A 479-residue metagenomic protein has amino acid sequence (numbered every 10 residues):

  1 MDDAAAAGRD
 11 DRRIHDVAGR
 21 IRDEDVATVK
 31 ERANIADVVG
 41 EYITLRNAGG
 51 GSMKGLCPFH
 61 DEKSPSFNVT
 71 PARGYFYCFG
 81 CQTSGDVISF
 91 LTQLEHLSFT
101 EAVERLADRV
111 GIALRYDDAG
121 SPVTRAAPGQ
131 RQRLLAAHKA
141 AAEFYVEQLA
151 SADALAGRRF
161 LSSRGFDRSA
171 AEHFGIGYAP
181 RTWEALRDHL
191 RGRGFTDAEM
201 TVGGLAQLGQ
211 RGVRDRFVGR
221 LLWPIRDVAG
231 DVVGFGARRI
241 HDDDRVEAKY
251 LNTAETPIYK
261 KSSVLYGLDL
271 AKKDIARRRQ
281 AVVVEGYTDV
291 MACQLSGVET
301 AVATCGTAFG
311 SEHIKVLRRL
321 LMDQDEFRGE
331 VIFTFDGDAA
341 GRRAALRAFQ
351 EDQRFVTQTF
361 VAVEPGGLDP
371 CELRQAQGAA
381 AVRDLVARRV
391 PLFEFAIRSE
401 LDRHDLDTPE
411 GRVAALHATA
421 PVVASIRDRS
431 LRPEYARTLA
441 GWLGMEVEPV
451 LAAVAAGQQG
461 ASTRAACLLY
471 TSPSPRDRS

Functional and structural regions predicted by a protein language model:
M1, R9, D23, G209-G212 (+6 more regions): A charged alpha-helical hairpin associated with nucleic-acid processing machineries
M1-R125, R181-E184, Q377, R398 (+1 more regions): N-terminal structured subdomain of primase-like DNA metabolism proteins
D2, R9-D11, H15-V17, I21 (+6 more regions): Phosphate-handling DNA/RNA-contact segment within nucleic-acid enzymes
V29-R32, T124-L135, S151-L155, I176-P180 (+5 more regions): Conserved phosphate/pyrophosphate-binding and hydrolysis machinery centered on Walker-type P-loop NTPases, extending
V38, D86-F90, A140-F144, A156-F160 (+5 more regions): A general alpha-helix detector
C57, C78, L91, L161 (+7 more regions): Terminal peptide-recognition signature
E95-G111, R220-R239, E372, E448-A452: Structured, non-catalytic alpha/beta "coupling" segments that mediate domain-domain communication and provide generic
A126-R131, H138-E172: Non-catalytic interaction/clamp surfaces of large macromolecular machines
